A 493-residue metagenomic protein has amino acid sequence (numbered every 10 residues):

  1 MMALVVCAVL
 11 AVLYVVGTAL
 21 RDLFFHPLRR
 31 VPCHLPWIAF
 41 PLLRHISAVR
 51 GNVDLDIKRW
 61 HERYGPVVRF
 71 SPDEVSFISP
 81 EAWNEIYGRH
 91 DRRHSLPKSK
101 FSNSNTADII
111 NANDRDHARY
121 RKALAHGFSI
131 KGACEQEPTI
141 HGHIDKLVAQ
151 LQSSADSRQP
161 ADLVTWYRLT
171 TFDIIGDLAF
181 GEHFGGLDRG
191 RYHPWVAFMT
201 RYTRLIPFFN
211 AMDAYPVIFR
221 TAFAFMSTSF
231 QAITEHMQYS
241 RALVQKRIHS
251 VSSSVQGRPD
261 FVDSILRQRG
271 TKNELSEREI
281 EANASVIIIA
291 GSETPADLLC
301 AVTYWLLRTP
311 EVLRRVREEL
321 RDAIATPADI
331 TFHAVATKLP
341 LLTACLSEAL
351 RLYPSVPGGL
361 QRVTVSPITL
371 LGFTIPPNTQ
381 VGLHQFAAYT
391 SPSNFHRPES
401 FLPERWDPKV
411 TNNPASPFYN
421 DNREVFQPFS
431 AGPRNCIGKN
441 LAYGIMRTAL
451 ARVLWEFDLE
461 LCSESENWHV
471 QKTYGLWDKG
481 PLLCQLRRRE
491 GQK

Functional and structural regions predicted by a protein language model:
M2, G475-K493: C-terminal helix/juxtamembrane-tail motif
M2-R119, C134, H141-Q150, T170 (+8 more regions): N-terminal membrane-proximal hinge/A-helix region immediately C-terminal to the signal-anchor transmembrane segment
P36, E137-H141, R191-R201, Q256-V262 (+7 more regions): Cytochrome P450 I-helix active-site segment
H94-S104, E135-L299, R315: Cytochrome P450 heme-thiolate monooxygenase catalytic core
K122, H126, S285, A290 (+4 more regions): Cytochrome P450 heme-thiolate "Cys pocket" and heme-binding signature region
A149-S153, P310-R314, D421, N435 (+1 more regions): Cytochrome P450 heme-binding "Cys pocket" and the immediately downstream C-terminal segment
T294-L307, A449: Short, small-residue alpha-helix embedded
T369, L383-S416: Conserved cytochrome P450 K-helix/beta-meander segment immediately N-terminal to the heme-binding cysteine loop
